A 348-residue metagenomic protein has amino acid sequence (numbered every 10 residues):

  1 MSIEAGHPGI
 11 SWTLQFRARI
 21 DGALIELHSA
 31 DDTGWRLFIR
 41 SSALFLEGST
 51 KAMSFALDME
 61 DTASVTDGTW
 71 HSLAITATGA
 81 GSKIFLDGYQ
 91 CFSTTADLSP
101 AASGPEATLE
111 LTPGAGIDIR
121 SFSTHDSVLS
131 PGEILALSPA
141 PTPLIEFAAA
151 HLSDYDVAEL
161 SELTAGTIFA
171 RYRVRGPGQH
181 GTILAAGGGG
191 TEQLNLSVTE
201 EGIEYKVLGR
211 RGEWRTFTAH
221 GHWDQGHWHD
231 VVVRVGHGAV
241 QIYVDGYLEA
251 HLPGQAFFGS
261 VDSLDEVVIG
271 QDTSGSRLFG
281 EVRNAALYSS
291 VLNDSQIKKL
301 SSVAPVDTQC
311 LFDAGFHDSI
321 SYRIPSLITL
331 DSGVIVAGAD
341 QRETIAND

Functional and structural regions predicted by a protein language model:
M1-K298, S302-V303: Extracellular glycan-associated modules
L300-D348: Asp-box/BNR beta-propeller blade signature and adjacent active/binding-site loops in extracellular glycan-interacting
